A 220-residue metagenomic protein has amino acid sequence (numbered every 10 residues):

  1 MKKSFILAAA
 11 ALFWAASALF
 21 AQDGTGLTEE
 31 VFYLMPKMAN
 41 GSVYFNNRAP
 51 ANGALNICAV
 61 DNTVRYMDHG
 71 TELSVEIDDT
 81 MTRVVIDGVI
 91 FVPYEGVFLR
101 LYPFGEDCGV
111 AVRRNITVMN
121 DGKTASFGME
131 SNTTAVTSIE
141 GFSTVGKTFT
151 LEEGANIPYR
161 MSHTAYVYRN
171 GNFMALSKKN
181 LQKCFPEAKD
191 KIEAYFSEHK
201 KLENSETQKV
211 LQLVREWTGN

Functional and structural regions predicted by a protein language model:
M1-T25: Bacterial Sec-dependent N-terminal signal peptides
A9-W14, L27-T28, E76-D78, S177: General structural signal for secondary-structure boundaries
A21-M81: Short, extreme N-terminal leader segments that mark the start of a protein/domain
V43, D79-D87, P93-E95, L176-D190 (+1 more regions): Short alpha-helical interface patches
L55-A175: Aromatic-patch recognition
F149-Q212, W217-G219: A short, solvent-exposed beta-edge/loop patch
